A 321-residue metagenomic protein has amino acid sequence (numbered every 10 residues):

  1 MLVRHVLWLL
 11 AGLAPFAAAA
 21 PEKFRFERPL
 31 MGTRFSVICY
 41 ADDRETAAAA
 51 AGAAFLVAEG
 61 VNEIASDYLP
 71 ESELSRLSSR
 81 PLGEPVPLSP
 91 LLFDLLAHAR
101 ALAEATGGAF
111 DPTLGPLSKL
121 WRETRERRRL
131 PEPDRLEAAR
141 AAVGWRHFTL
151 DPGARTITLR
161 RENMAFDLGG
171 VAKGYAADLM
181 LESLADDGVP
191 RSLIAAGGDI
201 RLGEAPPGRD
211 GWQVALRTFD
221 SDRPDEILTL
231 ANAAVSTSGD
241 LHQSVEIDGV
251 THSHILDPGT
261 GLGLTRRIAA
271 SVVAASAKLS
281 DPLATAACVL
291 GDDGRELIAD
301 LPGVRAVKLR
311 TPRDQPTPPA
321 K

Functional and structural regions predicted by a protein language model:
L2-K321: Mature catalytic core of soluble alpha/beta enzymes
